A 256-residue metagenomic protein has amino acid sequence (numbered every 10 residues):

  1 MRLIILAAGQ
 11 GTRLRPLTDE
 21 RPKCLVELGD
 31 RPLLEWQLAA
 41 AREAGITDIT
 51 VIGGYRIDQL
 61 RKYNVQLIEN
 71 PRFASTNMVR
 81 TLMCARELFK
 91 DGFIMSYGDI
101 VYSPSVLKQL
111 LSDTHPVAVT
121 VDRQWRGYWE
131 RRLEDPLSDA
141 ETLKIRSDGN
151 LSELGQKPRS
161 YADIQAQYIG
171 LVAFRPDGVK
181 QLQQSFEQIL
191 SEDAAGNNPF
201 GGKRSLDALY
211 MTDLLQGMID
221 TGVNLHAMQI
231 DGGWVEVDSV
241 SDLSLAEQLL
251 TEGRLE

Functional and structural regions predicted by a protein language model:
M1-L3, Y161-E256: Conserved alpha/beta core of the MobA/IspD/sugar-nucleotide pyrophosphorylase nucleotidyltransferase superfamily
R2-I5, R13, E27, R31-M95 (+1 more regions): Conserved N-terminal catalytic core of the sugar/cofactor nucleotidyltransferase
Q10, R21, R56, G178 (+1 more regions): A generic "binding-loop/recognition-motif" signal
P16-D19: Conserved catalytic-core motifs of eukaryotic protein kinase domains, centered on the activation segment
C24, Q66, N150, N224-H226: Conserved beta-strand segments of alpha/beta enzyme cores
L25, L143-I145, A227: A structural signal for short hydrophobic beta-strand segments in well-ordered beta-sheet cores
Y63, P104-I189: Conserved core of the sugar-phosphate nucleotidyltransferase
G98-I100: The conserved acidic donor/metal-binding loop of glycosyltransferases
